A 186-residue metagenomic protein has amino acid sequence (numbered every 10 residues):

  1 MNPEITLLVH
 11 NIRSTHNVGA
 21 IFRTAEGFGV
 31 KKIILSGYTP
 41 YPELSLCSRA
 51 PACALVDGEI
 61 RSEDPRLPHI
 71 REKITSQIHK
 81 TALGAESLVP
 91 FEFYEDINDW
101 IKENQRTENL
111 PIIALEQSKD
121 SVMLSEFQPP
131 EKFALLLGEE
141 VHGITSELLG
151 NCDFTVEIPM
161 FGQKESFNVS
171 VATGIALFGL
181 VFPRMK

Functional and structural regions predicted by a protein language model:
M1-K186: Post-transcriptional modification and biogenesis factors for structured RNAs of the translation apparatus
